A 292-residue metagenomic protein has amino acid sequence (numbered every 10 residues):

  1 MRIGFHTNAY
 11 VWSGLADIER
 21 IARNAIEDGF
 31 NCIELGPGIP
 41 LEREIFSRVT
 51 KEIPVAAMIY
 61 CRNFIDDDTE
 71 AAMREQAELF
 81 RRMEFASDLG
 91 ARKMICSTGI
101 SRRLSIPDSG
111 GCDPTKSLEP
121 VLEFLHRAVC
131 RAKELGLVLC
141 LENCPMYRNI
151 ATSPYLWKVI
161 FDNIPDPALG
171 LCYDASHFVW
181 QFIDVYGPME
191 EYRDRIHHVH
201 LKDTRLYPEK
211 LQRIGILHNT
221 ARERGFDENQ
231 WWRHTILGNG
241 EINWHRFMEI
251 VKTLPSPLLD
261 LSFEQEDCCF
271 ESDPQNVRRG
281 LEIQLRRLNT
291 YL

Functional and structural regions predicted by a protein language model:
M1-R92, T115-K116, G170, E249 (+1 more regions): N-terminal pre-domain/capping segments
F5-A9, L35-I39, A57-R62, C96-T98 (+4 more regions): A cross-domain feature marking catalytic cores of carbohydrate-active enzymes and several ubiquitous metabolic/repair
Y10-A16, C32-I45, N63-M73, R102-S105 (+5 more regions): Acidic-and-aromatic substrate-binding clefts and catalytic sites of carbohydrate-active enzymes
R23, M58, H126-I236, E241 (+1 more regions): Acidic/histidine-rich catalytic cores of soluble enzymes
F30, A91, I196, S256-L258: A structural motif
A71-L171: Active-site acidic/histidine proton-transfer and metal-coordination neighborhood in alpha/beta enzyme cores
R222-R224, N229-T235, L259, F263-D273: Active-site clefts of carbohydrate-active enzymes
G238-L254: A short, acidic, amphipathic alpha-helical segment used as a generic capping/interface helix at domain edges
